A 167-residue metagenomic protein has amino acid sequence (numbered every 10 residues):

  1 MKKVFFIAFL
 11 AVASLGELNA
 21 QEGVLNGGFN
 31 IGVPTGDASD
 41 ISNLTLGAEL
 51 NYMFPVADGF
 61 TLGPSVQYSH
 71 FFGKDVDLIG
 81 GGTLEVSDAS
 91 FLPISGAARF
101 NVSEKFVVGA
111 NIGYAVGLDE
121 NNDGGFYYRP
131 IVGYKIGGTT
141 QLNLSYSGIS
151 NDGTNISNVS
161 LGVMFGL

Functional and structural regions predicted by a protein language model:
M1-V24: Cleavable N-terminal export/targeting peptides
N19-L62, I156-L167: Short glycine/proline- and aromatic-enriched beta-strand/turn motifs that initiate or cap beta-hairpins
G23-V24, D58-L62, K105-V108, Y134-L144: Repeated loop/turn-to-beta-strand initiation elements of outer-membrane beta-barrel proteins
G27-V33, P64-Y68, G96-A98, A110-Y114 (+2 more regions): Transmembrane beta-barrel strands of outer-membrane/channel proteins
V33-S42, S69-S90, L118-G124, G153-T154: Flexible, solvent-exposed loop segments that connect beta-strands
T45-G47, N51-K74, I79-V107: Detector for outer-membrane/organellar transmembrane beta-barrel domains, recognizing the amphipathic beta-strand
L46-P55, P93-N101, G124-G137, S157-L167: Feature captures outer-membrane beta-barrel proteins of Gram-negative bacteria and organelles
N101-N122: Mid-chain, well-packed structural core segment of small domains
